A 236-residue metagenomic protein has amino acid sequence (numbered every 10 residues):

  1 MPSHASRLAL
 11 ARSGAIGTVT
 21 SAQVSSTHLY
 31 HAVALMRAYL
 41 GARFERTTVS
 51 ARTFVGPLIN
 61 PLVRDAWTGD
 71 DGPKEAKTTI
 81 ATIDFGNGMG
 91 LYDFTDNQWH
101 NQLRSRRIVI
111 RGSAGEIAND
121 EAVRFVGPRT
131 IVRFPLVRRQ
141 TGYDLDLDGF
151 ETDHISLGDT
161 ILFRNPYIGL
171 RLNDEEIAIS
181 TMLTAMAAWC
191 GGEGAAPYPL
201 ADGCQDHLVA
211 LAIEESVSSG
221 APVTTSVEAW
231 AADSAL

Functional and structural regions predicted by a protein language model:
M1-H4, H28-A32, I179: Conserved donor sugar-nucleotide recognition element shared by glycan-biosynthetic enzymes
M1-T20: Rossmann-like NAD(P)H-binding beta-loop-alpha module
S13-G14, A42, W189-E193: Generic structural signal for alpha-helix termini and adjacent loop/cap motifs
A15-V109, A201, A231: Rossmann-like dinucleotide-binding domain that binds NAD(P)(H)
A38-R43, E116-I117, S216: Phosphate/oxyanion-binding loops and surfaces in catalytic or ligand/nucleic-acid-binding neighborhoods
D70-K74, F85-S180: NAD(P)-dinucleotide binding in Rossmann-like oxidoreductases
S156-L236: C-terminal helix-rich "cap/oligomerization" subdomain common to oxidoreductases
